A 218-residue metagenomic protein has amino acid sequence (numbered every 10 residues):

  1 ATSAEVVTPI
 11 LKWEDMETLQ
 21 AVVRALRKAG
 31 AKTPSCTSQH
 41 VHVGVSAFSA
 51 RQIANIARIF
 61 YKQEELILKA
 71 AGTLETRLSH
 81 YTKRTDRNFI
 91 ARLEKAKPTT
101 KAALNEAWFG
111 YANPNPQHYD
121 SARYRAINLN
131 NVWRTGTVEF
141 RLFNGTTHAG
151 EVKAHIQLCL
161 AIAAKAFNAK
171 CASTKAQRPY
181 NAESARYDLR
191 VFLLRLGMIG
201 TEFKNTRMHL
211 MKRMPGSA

Functional and structural regions predicted by a protein language model:
A1-T33, S46-A218: C-terminal accessory/tail domains of diverse enzymes
S35-Q39, V43: Short, conserved phosphate-binding/catalytic loop or strand-edge motifs used in phosphoryl-/nucleotidyl-transfer
